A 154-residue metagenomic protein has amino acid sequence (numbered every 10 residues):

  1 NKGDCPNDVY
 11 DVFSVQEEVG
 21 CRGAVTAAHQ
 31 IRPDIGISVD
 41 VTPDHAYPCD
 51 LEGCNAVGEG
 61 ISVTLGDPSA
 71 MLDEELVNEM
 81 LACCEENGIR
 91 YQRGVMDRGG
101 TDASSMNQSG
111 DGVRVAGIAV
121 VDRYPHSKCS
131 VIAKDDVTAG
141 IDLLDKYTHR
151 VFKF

Functional and structural regions predicted by a protein language model:
N1-K2, D145-H149: Short glycine/serine- and small hydrophobic-enriched flexible loop segments
N1-S62, A103, K153-F154: Acidic/histidine-rich catalytic neighborhood of metal-dependent amide-processing enzymes
V25, D142-D145: Amphipathic, non-transmembrane alpha-helical secondary structure
E59-I141, H149-F154: Active-site-adjacent substrate-binding region of metalloamidase/peptidase-like peptide-processing proteins
